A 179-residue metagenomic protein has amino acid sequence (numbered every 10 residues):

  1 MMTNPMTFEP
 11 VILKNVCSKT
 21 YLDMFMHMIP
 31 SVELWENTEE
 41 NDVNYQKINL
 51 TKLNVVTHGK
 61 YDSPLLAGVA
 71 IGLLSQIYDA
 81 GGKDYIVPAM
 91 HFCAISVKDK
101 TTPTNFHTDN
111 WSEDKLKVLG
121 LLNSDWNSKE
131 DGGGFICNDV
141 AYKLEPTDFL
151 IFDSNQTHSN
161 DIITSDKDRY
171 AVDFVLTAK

Functional and structural regions predicted by a protein language model:
M1-I86: Non-heme Fe(II)/2-oxoglutarate
I71, D79-K179: Catalytic core of non-heme Fe(II) oxygenases with the double-stranded beta-helix
